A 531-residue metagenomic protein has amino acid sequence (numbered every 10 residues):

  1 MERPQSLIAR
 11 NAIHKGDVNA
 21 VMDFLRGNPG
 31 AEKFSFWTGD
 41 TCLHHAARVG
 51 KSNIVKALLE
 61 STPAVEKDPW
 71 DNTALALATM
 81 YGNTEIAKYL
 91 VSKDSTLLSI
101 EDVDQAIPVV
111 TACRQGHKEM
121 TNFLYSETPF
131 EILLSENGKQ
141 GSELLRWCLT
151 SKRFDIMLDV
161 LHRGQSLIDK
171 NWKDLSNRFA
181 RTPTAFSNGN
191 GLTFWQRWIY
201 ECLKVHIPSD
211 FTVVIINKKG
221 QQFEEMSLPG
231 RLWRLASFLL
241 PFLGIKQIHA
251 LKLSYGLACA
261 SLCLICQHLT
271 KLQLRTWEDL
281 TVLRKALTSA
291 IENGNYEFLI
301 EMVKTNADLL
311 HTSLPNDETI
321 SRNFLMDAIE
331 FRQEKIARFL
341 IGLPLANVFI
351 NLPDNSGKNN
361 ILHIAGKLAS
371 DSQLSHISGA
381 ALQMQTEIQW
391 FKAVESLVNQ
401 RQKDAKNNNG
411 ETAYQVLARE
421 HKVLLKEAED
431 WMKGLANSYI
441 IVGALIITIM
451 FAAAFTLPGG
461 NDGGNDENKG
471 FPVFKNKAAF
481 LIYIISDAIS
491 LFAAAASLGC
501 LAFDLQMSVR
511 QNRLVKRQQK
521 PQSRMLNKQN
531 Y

Functional and structural regions predicted by a protein language model:
M1-I440, A444, F455-P472, G499-Y531: Acidic, Ser/Thr- and Pro/Gly-rich low-complexity regulatory segments
S438, G464-F492: Transmembrane alpha-helix entry/boundary detector in multi-pass membrane proteins
I446-M450, S490-C500: Membrane-embedded alpha-helical transmembrane segments of multi-pass integral membrane proteins
